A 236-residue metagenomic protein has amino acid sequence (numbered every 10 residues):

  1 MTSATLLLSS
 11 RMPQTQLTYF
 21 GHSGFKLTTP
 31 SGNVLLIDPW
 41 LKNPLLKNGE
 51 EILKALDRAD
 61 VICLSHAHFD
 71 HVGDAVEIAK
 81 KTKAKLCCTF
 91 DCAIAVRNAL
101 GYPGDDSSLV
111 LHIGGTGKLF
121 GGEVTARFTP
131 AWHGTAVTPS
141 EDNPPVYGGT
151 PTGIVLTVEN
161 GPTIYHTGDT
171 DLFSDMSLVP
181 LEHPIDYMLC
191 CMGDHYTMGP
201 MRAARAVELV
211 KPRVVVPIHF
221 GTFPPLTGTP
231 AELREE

Functional and structural regions predicted by a protein language model:
M1-L35, W40-L45, R127-W132, E232-E236: Zn-dependent metallo-beta-lactamase
T15-Q16, V61, K80-K85, P162-I164: Short active-site oxyanion
L17-Y19, K42-N48, S107-L111, T170 (+1 more regions): Short gly/ser/thr-rich secondary-structure transition/capping motifs
K26-H68, G73-K80, P103-G104, G134-V146 (+1 more regions): Pre-active-site segment of Zn-dependent metallo-hydrolases
N33-L35, D60-V61, V124, P162-I164 (+2 more regions): Structural motif
V61, C87, D91-I94, D171-E236: Cap/insert and terminal regions of metallo-dependent hydrolase folds
G73-T82, R97-Y102, L226-L233: Metal-dependent catalytic neighborhoods of phosphoester/phosphodiester hydrolases
F90-P162, E236: Metallo-beta-lactamase
